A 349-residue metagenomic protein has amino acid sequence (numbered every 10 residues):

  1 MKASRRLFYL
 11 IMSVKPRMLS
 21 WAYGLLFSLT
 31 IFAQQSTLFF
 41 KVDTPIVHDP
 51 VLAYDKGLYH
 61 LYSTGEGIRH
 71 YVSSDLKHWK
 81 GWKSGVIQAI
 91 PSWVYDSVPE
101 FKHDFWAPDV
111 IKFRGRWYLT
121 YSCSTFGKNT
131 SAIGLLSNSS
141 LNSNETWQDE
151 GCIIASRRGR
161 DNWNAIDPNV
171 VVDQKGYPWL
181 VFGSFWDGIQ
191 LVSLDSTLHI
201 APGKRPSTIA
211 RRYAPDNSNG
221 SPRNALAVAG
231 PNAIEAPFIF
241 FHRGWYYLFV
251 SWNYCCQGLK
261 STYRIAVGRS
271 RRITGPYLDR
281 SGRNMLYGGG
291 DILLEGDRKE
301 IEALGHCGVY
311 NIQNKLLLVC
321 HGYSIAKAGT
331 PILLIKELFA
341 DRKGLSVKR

Functional and structural regions predicted by a protein language model:
M1-Q35: Bacterial Sec-dependent N-terminal signal peptides
A33-R349: Carbohydrate-active catalytic/glycan-binding domains of CAZyme proteins, especially the secreted or lumenal ectodomains
